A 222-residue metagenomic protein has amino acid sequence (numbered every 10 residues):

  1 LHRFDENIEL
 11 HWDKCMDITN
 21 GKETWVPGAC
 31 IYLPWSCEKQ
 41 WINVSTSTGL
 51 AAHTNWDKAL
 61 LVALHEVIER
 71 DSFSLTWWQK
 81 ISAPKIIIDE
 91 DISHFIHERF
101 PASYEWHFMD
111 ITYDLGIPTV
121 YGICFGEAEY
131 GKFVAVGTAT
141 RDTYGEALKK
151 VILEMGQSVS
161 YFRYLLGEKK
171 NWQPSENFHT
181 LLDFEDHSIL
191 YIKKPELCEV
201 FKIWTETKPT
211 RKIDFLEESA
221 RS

Functional and structural regions predicted by a protein language model:
L1-S222: Helix-biased "structured C-terminal domain" signature
